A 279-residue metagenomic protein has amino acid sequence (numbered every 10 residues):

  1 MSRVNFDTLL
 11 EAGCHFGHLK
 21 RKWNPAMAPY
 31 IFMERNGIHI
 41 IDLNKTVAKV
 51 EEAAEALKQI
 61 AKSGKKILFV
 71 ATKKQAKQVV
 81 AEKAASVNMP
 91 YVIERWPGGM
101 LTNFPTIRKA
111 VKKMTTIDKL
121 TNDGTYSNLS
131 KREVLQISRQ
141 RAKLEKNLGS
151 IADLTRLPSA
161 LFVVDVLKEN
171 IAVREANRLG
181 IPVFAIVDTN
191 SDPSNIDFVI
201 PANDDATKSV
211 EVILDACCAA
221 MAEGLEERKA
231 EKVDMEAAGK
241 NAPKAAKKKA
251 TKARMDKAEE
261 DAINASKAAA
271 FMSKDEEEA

Functional and structural regions predicted by a protein language model:
M1-R3, E223-A279: Intrinsically disordered, compositionally biased charged tails
M1-V233: Ribosome large-subunit tunnel/peptidyl-transferase-proximal elements
